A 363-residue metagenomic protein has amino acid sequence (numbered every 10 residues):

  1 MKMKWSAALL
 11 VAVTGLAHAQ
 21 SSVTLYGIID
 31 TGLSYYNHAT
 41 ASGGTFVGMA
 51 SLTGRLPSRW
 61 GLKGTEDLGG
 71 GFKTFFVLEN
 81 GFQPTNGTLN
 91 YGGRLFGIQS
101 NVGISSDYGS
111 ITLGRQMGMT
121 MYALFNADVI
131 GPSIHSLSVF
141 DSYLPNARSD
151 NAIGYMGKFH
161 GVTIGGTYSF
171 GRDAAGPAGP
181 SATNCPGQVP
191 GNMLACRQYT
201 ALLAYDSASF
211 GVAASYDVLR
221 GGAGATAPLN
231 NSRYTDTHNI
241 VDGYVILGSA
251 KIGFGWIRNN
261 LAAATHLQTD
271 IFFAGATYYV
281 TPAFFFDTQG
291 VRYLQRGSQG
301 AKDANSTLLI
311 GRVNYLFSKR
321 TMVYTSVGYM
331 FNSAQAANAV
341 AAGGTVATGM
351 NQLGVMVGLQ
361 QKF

Functional and structural regions predicted by a protein language model:
G15-A19: Sec/Tat signal peptide C-region and signal peptidase I cleavage site
S21-Y35, V47-G171, A195, L203-A208: Outer membrane beta-barrel
V23-T31, G70, T74-L78, I111 (+9 more regions): Transmembrane beta-strands of outer-membrane beta-barrel proteins
T31-N37, N80-P84, M117-M119, G161 (+8 more regions): Transmembrane beta-strands of outer-membrane beta-barrel pores
A39-A41, T88-N90, A123-V129, A178 (+4 more regions): Outer-membrane beta-barrel and related beta-rich outer-membrane complex signature in Gram-negative bacteria
G44-G54, N90-G97, Y143-P145, P180-R197 (+4 more regions): Replace "Gram-negative outer membrane beta-barrel proteins" with "bacterial and organellar outer membrane beta-barrel
F159, Y315-F317, A347-F363: Outer-membrane beta-barrel "beta-signal"
L194-Y315, S326-Y329: Detector for outer-membrane/organellar transmembrane beta-barrel domains, recognizing the amphipathic beta-strand
